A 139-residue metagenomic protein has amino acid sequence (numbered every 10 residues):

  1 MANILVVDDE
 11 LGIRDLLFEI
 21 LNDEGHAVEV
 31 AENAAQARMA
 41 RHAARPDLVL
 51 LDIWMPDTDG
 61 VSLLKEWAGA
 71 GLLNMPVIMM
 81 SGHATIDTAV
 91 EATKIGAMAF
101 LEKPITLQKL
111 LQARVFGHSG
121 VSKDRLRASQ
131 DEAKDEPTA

Functional and structural regions predicted by a protein language model:
E10, I53-W54, M79: The short loop immediately C-terminal to the conserved phospho-acceptor aspartate in CheY-like receiver
L11-E29: Two-component/phosphorelay signaling modules centered on CheY-like receiver
R14, P56, A70, S81 (+1 more regions): The feature encodes the CheY-like receiver
G25-E32, Q36, A40: Short hydrophobic/Thr-rich beta-strand motif most characteristic of the beta2 strand and flanking loop of CheY-like
E32-N33, D59-S62: Acidic catalytic/metal-coordinating carboxylates
M39, V61-L73, E91: Short amphipathic alpha-helix used as the core "switch/output" element in two-component signaling
A44-L50, M55: Active-site beta3 strand of CheY-like receiver
